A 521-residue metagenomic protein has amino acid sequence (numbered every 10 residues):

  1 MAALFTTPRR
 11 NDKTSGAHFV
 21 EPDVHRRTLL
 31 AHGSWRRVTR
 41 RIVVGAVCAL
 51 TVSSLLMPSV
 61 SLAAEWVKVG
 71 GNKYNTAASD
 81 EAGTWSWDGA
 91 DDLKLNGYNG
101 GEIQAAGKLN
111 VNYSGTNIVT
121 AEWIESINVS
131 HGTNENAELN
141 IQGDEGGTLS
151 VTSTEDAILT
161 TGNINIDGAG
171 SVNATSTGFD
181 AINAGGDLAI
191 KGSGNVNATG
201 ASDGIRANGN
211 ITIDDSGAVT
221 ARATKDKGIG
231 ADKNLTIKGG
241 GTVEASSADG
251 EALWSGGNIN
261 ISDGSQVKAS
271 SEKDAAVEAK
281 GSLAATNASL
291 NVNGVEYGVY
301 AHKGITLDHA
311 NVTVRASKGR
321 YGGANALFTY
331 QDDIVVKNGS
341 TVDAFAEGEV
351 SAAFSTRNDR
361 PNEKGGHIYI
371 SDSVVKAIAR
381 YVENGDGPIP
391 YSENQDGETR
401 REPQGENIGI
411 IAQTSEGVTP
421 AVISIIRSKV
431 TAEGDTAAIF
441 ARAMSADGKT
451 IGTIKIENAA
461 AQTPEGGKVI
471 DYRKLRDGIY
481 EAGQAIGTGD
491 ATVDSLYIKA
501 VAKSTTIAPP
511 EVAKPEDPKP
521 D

Functional and structural regions predicted by a protein language model:
M1-G45: Bacterial Sec-dependent N-terminal signal peptides
A2, A17, D23, G33-S34 (+6 more regions): Residue-level recognition of conserved structural "scaffold" positions that shape functional pockets and channels
V47-L56: Hydrophobic core
L56-W66: Sec-dependent signal peptide cleavage junction
A64-V512: A composition-driven surface/loop motif
P510-P515, P520: Intrinsically disordered, low-complexity proline-rich tandem-repeat tracts
